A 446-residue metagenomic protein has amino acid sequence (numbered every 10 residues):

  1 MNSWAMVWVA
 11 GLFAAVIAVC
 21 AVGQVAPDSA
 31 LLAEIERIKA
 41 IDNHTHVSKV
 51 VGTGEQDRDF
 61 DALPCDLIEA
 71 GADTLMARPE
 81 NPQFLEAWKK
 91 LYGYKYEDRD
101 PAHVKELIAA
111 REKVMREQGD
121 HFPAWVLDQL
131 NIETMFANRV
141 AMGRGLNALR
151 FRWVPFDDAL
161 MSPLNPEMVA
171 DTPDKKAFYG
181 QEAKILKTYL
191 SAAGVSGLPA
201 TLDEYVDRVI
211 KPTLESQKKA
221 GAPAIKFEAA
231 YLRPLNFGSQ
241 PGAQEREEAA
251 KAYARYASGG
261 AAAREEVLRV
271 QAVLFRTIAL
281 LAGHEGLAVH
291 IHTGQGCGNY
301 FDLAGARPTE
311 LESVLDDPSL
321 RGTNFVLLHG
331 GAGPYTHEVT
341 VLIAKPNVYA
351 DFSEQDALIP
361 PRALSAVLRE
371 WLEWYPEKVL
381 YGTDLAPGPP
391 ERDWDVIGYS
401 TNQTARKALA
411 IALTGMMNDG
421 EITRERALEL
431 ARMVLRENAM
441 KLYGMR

Functional and structural regions predicted by a protein language model:
W8-C20: Bacterial N-terminal signal peptides
A26-N43, G52-D57, D61-D98, A102-K113 (+2 more regions): Mid-to-C-terminal alpha-helical segments outside catalytic/metal-binding sites
E36, E55-P155, L160-M161, A177-G197 (+1 more regions): Alpha-helical scaffold segments that flank or form the walls of functional sites
H44, M135, I225, H292 (+3 more regions): Conserved, mostly hydrophobic/aromatic
H46, V140, F156-L160, E228-L232 (+4 more regions): Active-site beta-loop-alpha junctions enriched in small/polar residues
F178-V195, Q240-R264, R406-A412: A solvent-exposed, charged loop/short amphipathic helix patch at secondary-structure junctions
T201-F227, P234-V348, R362-L380: Histidine/acidic residue-rich metal-binding segments in metalloenzymes
A306-R446: H/E-rich (His + Asp/Glu) clusters that bind or coordinate divalent metals
